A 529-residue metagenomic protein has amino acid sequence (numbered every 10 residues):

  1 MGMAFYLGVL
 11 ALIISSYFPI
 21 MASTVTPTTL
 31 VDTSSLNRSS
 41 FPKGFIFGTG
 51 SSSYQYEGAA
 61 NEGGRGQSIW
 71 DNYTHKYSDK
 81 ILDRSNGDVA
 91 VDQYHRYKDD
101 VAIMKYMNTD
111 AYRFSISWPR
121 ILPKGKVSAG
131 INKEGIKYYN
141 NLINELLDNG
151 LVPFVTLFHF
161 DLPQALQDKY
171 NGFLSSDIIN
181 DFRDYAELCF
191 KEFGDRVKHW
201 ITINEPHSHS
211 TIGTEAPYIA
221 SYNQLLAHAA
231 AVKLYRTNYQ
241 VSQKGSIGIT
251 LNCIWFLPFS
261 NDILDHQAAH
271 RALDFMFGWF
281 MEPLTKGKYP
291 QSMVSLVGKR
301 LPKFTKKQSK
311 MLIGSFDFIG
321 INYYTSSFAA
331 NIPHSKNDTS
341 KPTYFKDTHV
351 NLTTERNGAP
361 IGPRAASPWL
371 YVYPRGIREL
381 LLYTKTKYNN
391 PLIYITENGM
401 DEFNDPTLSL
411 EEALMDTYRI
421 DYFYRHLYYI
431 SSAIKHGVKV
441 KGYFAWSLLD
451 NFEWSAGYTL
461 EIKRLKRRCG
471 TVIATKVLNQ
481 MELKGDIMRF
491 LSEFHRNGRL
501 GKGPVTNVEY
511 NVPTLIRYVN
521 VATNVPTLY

Functional and structural regions predicted by a protein language model:
A4-A11, S15-I81, Y106, K124-V127 (+1 more regions): Active-site region of glycoside hydrolase catalytic domains
L12-I13, V472, D486, L515: Generic short N-terminal amphipathic or hydrophobic helices
L82-H95: Active-site mouth loops of central-metabolism enzymes
L465-Q480: Glycine-rich ATP phosphate-binding loop
L478-G498: Conserved N-lobe beta3->alphaC-helix segment of eukaryotic protein kinase catalytic domains
T506-R517, V521-Y529: Intrinsically disordered, low-complexity segments enriched in serine/proline and basic residues
